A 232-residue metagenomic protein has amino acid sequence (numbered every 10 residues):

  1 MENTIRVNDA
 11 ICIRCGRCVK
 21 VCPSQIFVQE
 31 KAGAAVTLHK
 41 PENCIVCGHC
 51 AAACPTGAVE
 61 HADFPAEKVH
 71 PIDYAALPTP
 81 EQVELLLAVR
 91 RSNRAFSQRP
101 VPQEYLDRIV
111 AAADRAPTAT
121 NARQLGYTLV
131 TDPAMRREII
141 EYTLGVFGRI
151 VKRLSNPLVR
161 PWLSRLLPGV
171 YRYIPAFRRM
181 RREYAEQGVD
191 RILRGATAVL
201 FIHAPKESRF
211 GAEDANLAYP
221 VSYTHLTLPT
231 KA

Functional and structural regions predicted by a protein language model:
M1-V21, Q25-V28, A76, E81 (+1 more regions): Ferredoxin-type iron-sulfur electron-transfer modules and their immediate structural context
T4, R17-G33, H49-E67: Iron-sulfur cluster-binding cysteine motifs and their immediate structural context in ferredoxin-like electron-transfer
G33-N43: Short linker/helix segments within small regulatory modules
P71-D107: Specificity-determining recognition surfaces
L129-A212: Glycine/small-residue-rich phosphate/adenosyl-binding loop
L217-Y219: Charged helix-capping and loop-helix junction motifs
T224-T230: Conserved small/polar residues in nucleotide/adenosyl-binding loops
